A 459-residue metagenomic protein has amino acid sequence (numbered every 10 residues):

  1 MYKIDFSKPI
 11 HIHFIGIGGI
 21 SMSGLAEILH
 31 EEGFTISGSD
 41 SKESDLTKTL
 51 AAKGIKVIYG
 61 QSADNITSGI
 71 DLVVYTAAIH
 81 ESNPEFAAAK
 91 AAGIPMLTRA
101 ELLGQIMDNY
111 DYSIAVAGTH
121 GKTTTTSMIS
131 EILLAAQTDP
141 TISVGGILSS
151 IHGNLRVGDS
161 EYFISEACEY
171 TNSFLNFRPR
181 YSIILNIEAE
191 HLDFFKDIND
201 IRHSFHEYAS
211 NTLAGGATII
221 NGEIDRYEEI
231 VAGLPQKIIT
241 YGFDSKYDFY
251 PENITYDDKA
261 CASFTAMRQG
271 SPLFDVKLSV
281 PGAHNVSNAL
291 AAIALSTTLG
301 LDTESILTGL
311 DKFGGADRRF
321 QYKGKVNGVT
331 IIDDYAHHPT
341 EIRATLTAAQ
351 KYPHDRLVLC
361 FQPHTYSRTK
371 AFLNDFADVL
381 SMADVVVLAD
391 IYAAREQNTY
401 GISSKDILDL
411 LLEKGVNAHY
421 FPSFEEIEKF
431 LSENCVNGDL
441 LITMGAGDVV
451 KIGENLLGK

Functional and structural regions predicted by a protein language model:
Y2-H13, S21, L25-E32, Y110 (+3 more regions): Nucleotide phosphate-binding/pyrophosphate-handling subdomain across enzymes that bind or process nucleotide phosphates
D5, I28-F34, A51, D64-S68 (+5 more regions): Phosphate-binding loop of NTP-binding sites
H13-I17, M444: Conserved N-terminal Rossmann-fold NAD(P)-binding element of oxidoreductases
T35-G38, T141, V387, H419: Conserved beta-strand positions in the Rossmann-like core of class I SAM-dependent methyltransferases
T35-T49: NAD(P)-binding Rossmann-fold cofactor-contacting core
S39, I58-Q61, L97-G104, S143-G146 (+4 more regions): Beta-strand->loop->alpha-helix junctions that form or flank phosphate-binding loops in nucleotide-handling enzymes
S68-L72, E161, N437-D439: Short acidic/histidine-rich motifs immediately flanking catalytic phosphotransfer sites in two-component signaling
A377-N437: C-terminal helical cap/extension that packs against the catalytic core of soluble nucleotide-cofactor enzymes
